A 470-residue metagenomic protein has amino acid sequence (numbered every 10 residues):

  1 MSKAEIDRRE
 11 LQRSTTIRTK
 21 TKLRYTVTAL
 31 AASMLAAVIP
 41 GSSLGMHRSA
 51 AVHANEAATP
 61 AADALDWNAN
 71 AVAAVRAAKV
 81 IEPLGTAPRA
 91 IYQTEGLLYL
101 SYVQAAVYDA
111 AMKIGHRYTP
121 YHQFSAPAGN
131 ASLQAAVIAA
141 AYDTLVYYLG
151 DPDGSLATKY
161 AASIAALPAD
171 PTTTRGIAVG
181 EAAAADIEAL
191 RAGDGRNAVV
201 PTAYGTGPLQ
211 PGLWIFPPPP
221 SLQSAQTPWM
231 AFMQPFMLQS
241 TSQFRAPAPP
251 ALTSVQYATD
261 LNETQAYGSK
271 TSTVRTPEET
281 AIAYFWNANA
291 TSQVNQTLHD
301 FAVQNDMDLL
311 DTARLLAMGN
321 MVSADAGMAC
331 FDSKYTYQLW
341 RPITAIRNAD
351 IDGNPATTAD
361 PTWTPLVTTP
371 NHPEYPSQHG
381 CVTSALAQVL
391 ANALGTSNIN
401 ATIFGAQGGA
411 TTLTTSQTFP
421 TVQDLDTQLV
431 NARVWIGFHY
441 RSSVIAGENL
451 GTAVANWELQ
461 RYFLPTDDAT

Functional and structural regions predicted by a protein language model:
M1-E5, A37-V38, G45-R48: Non-Sec secretion/translocation targeting segments of pathogen effectors
M1-K22: N-terminal secretory signal peptides that target proteins for export/translocation
R8, T19, P40-G41, A54: Intrinsic disorder/low-complexity segments, especially N-terminal tails and targeting/processing regions
T19-L30, A64, T173, F419: Generic alpha-helix initiation/capping and coil-helix boundary signal
T19-T21, A32, R48-A54: Low-complexity, intrinsically disordered tandem-repeat tracts enriched in small/polar residues
T28-S43: Bacterial N-terminal signal peptides
H47-T470: Acidic/polar surface patches and capping/hinge elements
